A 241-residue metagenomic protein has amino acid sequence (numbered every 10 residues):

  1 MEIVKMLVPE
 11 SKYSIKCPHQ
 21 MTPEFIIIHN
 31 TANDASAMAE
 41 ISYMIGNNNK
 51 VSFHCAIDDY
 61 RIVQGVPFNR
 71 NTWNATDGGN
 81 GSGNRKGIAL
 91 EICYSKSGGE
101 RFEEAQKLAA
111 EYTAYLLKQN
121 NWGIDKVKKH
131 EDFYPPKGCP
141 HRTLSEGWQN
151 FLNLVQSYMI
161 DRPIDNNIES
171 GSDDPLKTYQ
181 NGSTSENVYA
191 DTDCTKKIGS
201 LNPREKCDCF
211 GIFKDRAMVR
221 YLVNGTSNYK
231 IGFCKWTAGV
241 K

Functional and structural regions predicted by a protein language model:
M1-G83: N-terminal catalytic cores of peptidoglycan-degrading enzymes
M1-P9, S14-P23, C93-G171: Basic/polar, cationic surfaces and motifs that engage anionic cell-wall and phosphate/carboxylate ligands
T22-E24, V51, D58, K86 (+4 more regions): Residues that flank catalytic or metal-binding motifs in active/ligand-binding sites
N30-A32, D59-R61, N69, Y94-K96 (+3 more regions): Short, flexible loop/turn elements at secondary-structure junctions
A32, G83, I88-G98: Cell-envelope and extracellular/periplasmic
N167-S227: Beta-loop motif signature
N224-G239: A short macromolecule-binding patch
